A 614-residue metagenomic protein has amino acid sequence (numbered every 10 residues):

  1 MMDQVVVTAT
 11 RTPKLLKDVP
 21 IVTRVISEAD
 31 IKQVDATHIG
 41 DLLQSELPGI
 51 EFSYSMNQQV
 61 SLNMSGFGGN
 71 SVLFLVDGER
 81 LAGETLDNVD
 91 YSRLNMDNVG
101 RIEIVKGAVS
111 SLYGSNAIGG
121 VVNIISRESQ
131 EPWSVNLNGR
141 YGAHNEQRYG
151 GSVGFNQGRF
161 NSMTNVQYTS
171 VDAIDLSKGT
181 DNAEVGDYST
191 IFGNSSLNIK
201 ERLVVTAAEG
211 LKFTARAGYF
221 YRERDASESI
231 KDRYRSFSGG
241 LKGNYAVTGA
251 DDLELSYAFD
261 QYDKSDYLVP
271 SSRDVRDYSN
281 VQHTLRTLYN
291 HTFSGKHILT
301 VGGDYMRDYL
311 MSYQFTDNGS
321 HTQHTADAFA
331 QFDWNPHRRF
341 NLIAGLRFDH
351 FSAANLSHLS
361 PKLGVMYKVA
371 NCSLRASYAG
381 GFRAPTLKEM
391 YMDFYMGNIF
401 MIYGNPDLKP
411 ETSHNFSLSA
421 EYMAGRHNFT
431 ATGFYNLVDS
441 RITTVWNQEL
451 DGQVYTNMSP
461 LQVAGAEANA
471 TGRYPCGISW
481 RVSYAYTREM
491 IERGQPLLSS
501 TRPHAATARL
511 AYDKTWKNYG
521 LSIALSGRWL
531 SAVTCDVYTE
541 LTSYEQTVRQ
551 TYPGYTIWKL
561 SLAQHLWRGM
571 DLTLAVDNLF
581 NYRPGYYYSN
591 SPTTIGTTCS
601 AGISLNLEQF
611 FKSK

Functional and structural regions predicted by a protein language model:
Q4-K32, S61: N-terminal periplasmic "start-of-domain" segments of outer-membrane beta-barrel proteins
I39-L43, Q58-N63, L75, D90-N95 (+3 more regions): N-terminal periplasmic accessory domains that precede and gate Gram-negative outer-membrane beta-barrel machines
G40-E79, G100: Extracytoplasmic beta-strand/coil segments of soluble accessory domains associated with Gram-negative outer-membrane
F52, E79-K106: Short acidic/polar hinge/loop motifs at secondary-structure boundaries that mediate gating or recognition
N123, Q130-P132, R140, S152-Y234: Periplasmic-side early beta-strands and strand-to-turn transitions of outer-membrane beta-barrels
G154, G193, V205-T206, A379 (+2 more regions): Conserved C-terminal beta-signal and adjacent last beta-strands/turns of outer-membrane beta-barrel proteins
K231-A246, Y278, A354, S373 (+4 more regions): Outer-membrane beta-barrel signature, preferentially recognizing the C-terminal barrel domain of Gram-negative
N335-L342, F434-L437, T456-D536, F580: Gram-negative outer-membrane beta-barrel transporters
